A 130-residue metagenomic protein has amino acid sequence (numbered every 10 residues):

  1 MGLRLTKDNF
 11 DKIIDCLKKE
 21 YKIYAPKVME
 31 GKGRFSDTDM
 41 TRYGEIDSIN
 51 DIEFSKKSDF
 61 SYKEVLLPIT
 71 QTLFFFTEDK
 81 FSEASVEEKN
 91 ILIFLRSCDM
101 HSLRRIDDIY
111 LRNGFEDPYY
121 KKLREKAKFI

Functional and structural regions predicted by a protein language model:
M1-I130: Iron-sulfur-associated redox domains of electron-transfer enzymes in respiratory and anaerobic energy metabolism
